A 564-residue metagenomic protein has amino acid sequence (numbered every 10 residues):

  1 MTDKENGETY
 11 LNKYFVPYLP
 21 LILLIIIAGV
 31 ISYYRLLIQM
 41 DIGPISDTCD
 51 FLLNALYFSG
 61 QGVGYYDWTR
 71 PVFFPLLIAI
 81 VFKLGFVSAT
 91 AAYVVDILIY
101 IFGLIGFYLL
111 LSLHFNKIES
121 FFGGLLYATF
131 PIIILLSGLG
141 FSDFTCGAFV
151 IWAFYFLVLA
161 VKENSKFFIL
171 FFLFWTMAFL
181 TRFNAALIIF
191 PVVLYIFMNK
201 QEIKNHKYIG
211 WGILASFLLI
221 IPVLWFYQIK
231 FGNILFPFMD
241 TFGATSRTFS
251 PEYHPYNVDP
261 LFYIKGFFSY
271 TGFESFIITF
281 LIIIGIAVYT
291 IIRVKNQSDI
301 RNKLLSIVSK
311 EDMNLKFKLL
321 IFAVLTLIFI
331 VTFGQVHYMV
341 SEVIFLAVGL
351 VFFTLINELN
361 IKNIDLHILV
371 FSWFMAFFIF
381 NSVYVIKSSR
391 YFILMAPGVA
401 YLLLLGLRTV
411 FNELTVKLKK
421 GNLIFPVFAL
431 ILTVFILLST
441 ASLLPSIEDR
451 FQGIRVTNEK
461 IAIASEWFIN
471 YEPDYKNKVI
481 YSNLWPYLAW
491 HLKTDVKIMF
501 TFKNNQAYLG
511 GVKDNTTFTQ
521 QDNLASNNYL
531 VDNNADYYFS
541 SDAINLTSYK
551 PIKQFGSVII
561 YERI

Functional and structural regions predicted by a protein language model:
D3-N6, L159-N164, W175, I188-I220 (+3 more regions): Perimembrane helix-loop-helix junctions
L21, L173, F217, N314-T326 (+5 more regions): Signature aromatic-anchored transmembrane alpha helix within multi-pass, membrane-resident enzymes that catalyze glycan
I31, D50, K207-Y289, N296 (+3 more regions): Membrane-lumen/periplasm interface segments of specific transmembrane helices in polyprenyl phosphate-linked
S46, R70, I132, G138-C146 (+1 more regions): Short acidic/glycine- and proline-prone juxtamembrane loop motifs at membrane-interface regions of multi-pass membrane
L56, D143, A178, L187 (+3 more regions): Hydrophobic/aromatic-rich transmembrane helices and adjacent perimembrane loops
S112-I118, A153-F168, A178, L359-N360 (+1 more regions): Membrane-interface transmembrane helices that cradle and orient dolichyl/undecaprenyl
P426-L488: Membrane-embedded, lumen/periplasm-facing catalytic core of multi-pass transferases that use lipid-linked donors
I469-A507, A535-S541: Short periplasmic/luminal acceptor-recognition loop of GT-C membrane glycosyltransferases, typified by
